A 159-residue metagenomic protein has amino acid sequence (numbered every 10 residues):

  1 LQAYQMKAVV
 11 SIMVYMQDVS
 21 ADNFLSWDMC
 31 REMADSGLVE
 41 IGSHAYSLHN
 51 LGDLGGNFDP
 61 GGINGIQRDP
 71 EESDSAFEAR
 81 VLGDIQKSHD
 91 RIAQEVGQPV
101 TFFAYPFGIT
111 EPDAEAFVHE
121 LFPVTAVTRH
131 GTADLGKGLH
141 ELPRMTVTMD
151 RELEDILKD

Functional and structural regions predicted by a protein language model:
Q2-E111, H140-L142: Metal-dependent polysaccharide deacetylase catalytic core of the NodB/CE4 family, i.e., the active-site-bearing domain
Q5, D35, D90-V96, E115 (+1 more regions): C-terminal domain-boundary segment and adjacent tail
